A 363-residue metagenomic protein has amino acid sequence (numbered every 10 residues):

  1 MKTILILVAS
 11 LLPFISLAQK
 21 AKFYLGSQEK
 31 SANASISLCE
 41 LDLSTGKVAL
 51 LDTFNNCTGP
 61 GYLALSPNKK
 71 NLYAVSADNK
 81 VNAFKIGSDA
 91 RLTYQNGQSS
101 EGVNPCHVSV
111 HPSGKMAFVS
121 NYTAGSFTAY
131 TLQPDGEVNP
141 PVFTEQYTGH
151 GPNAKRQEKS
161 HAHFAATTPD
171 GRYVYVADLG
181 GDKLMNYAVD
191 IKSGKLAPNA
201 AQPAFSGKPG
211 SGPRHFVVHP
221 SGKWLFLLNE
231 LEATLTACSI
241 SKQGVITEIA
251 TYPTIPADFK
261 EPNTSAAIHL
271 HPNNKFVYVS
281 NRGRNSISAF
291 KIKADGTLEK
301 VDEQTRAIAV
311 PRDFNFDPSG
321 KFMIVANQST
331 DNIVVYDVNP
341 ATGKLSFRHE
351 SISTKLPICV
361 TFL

Functional and structural regions predicted by a protein language model:
M1-K22: Bacterial Sec-dependent N-terminal signal peptides
Q28-K30, A77, Y122-A124, L132 (+8 more regions): Short loop/turn segments immediately following the C-termini of beta-strands
A32, C57-N68, E101-S113, T148-P169 (+4 more regions): Beta-rich, blade/repeat-based domains predominating in secreted/periplasmic proteins but also intracellular
C39-G46, F84-R91, A129-N139, Y187-L196 (+3 more regions): Short loop/turn segments immediately following beta-strands, especially the blade-tip and inter-blade linker loops
A49-N55, T93-S99, G149-K155, A200-S206 (+3 more regions): A short beta-strand motif characteristic of beta-propeller blades
L50-G114: Blade-loop segments of beta-propeller domains
R91-F164: Asp-box/WD-like beta-propeller blade repeats and closely related beta-sheet repeat scaffolds
